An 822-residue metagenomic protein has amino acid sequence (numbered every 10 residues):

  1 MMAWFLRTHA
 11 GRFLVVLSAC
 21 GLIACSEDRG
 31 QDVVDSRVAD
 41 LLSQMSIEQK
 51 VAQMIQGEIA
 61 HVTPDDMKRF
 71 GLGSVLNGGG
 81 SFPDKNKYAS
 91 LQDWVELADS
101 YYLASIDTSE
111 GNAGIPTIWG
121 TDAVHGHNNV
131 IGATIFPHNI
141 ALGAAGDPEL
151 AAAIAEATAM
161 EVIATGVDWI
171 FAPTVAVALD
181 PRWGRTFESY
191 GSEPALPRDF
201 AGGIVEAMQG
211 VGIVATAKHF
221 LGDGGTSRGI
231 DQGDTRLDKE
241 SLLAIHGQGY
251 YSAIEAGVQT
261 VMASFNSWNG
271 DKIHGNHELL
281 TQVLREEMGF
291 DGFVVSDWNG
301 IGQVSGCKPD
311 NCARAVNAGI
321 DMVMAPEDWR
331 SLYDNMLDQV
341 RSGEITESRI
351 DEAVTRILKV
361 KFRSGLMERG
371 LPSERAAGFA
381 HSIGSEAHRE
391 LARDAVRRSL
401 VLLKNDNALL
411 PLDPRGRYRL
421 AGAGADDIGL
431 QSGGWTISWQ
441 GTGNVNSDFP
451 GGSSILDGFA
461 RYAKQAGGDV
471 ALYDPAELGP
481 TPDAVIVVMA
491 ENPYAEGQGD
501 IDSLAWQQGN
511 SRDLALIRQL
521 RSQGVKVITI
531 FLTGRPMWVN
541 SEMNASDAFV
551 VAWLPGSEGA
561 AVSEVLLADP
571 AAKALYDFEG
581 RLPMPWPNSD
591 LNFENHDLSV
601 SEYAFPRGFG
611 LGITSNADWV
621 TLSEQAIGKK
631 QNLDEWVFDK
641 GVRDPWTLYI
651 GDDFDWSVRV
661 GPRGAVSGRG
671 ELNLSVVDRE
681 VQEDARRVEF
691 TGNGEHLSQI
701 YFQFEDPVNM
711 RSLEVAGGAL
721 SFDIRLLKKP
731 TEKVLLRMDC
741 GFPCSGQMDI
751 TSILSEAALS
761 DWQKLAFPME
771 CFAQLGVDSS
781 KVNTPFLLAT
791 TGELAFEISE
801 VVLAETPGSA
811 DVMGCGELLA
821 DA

Functional and structural regions predicted by a protein language model:
M2-L14: Bacterial N-terminal signal peptides that target proteins for export
L17-A24: Hydrophobic h-region of N-terminal signal peptides that target proteins for export in Gram-negative bacteria
C25-I650, A822: Glycoside hydrolase catalytic-domain context in secreted enzymes
E564, T790-A822: Extracellular polysaccharide-targeting segments
I627-S675, R679, V812-A822: Extracellular carbohydrate-recognition regions
G668-Y701: Short carbohydrate-recognition loop motifs
E695-G776, G792-E797, V802-P807: Extracellular ligand-binding interfaces
Q774-T784: Noncatalytic modules at the cell exterior or secretory-pathway interfaces, chiefly beta-strand-rich lectin/adhesion
